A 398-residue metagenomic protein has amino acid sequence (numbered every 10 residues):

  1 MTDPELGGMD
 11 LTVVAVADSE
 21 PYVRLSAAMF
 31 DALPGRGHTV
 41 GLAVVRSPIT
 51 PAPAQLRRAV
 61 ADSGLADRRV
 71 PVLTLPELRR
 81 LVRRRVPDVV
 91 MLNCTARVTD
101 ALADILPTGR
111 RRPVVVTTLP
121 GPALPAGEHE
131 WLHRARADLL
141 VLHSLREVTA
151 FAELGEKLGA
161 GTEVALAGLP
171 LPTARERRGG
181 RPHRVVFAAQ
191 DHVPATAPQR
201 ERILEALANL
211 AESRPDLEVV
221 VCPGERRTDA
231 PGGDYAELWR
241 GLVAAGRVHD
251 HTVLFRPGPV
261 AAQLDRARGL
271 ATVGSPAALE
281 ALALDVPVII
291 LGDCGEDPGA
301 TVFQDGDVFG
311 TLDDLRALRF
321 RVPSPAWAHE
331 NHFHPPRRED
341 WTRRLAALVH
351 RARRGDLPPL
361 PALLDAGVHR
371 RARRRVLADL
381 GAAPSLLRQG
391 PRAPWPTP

Functional and structural regions predicted by a protein language model:
M1-V89, P394-P398: N-terminal pre-catalytic "stem/leader" segment of glycosyltransferase-like enzymes
L25, P172-R240: Conserved catalytic-core segment of nucleotide-activated headgroup transferases in glycan assembly
T39-P48, V141-S144, V219-G224: Short internal beta-strands
A54-R134: Extended catalytic core of nucleotide-activated donor transferases of GT-like folds
G109-L166, P172: Active-site-proximal region of nucleotide-activated glycan assembly enzymes, centered on histidine/acidic-rich loops
G232-A283: Donor nucleotide-activated moiety binding/catalytic core segment of transferases that use nucleotide-activated donors
G269, D285-G292: Structural loop-to-beta junction motif characteristic of Rossmann-like glycosyltransferase folds
V302-F303, F309-P398: C-terminal amphipathic helix plus adjacent low-complexity, charged tail appended to glycosyltransferase catalytic
